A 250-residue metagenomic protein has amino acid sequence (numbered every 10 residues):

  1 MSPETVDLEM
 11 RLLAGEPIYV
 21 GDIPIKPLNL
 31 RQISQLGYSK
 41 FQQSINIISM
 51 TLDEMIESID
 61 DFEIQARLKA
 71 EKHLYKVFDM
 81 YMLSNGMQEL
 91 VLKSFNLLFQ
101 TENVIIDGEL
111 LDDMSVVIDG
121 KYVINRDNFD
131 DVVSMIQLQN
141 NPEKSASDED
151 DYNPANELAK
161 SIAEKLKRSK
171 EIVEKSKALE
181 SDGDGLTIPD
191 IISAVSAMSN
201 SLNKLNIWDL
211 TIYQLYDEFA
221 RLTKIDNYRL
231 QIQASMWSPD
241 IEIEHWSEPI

Functional and structural regions predicted by a protein language model:
M1-R67, Q137-Q231: An amphipathic, hydrophobic-aromatic interaction surface with interspersed Lys/Arg that forms lipid/phosphate-bearing
A14-E16, G21-P24, H73, D112-M114 (+1 more regions): Generic structural motif recognizing short loop/turn segments at the entrances and edges of beta-strands
Y38, Q42-L97, R126-F129: Phosphate/adenylate-binding glycine loop and adjacent helical scaffold
D79-S181, G185: Hydrophobic, aromatic-lined core segments that form the binding pocket/scaffold for planar heteroaromatic ligands
A234-I250: Long, intrinsically disordered, low-complexity Ser/Thr/Pro-rich regulatory/activation regions of nuclear proteins
